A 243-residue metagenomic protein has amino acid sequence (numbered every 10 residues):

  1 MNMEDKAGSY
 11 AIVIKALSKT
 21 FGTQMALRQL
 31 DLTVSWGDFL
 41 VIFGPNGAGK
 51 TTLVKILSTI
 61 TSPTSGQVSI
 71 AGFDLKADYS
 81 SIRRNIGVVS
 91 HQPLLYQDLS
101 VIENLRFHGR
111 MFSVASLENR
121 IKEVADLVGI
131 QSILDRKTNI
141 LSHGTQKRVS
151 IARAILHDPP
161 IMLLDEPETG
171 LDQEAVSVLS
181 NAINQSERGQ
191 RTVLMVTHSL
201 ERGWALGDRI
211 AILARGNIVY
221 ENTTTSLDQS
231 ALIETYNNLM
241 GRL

Functional and structural regions predicted by a protein language model:
F43-P45: The feature captures the beta-strand-to-loop junction immediately N-terminal to the Walker
S58: Helix-to-loop junction immediately C-terminal to a conserved catalytic motif
G66-D74, I82, Y220: Conserved ABC transporter NBD signature motif
R106, R110, S116-I133: Conserved ABC ATPase "signature" region
K137-L141: Conserved ABC ATPase signature
M162-D165: Catalytic Walker B motif of ABC-type/P-loop ATPase nucleotide-binding domains
